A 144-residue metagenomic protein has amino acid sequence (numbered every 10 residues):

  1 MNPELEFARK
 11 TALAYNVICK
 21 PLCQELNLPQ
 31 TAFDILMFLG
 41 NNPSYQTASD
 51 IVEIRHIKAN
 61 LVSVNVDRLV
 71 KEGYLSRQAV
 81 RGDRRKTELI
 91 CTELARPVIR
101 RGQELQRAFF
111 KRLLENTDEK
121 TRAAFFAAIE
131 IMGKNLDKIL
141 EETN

Functional and structural regions predicted by a protein language model:
M1, K120-N144: C-terminal regulatory/oligomerization modules of transcriptional regulators
M1-L26, E72: N-terminal leader segment of winged-helix/HTH proteins
F7, D34-M37, P97: Pre-recognition alpha-helix immediately N-terminal to the DNA-recognition helix within helix-turn-helix or winged-helix
A12, M37-P43, Q103, E130: Short, locally clustered residues in the helix-turn-helix/winged-helix DNA-binding domain
V17-L61: N-terminal helix-turn-helix DNA-binding core of bacterial DNA-binding proteins
R68-A127: Charged, amphipathic alpha-helical coiled-coil/dimerization segments
